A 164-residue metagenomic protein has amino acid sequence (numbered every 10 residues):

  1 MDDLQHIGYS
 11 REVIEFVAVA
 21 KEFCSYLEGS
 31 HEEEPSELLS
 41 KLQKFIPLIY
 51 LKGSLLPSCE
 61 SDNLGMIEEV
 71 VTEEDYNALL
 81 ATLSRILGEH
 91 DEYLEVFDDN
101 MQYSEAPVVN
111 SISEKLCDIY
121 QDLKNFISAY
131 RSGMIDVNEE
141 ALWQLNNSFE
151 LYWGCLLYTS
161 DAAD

Functional and structural regions predicted by a protein language model:
D2-Y9, V13: Extended, helix-rich scaffolding/adaptor regions
I14-V71: N-terminal interaction modules that seed assembly of large macromolecular complexes
E15-E22, K41-L48, A78, T82-R85 (+5 more regions): Charged, amphipathic alpha-helical oligomerization/scaffolding segments
S25-E28, L51-S61, G88-E95, K124-I135 (+1 more regions): Charged/polar positions within long, soluble alpha-helices
S54-N100: Heme-based O2/NO sensor domains and their adjacent alpha-helical segments, primarily globin folds but also including
H90-Y152: Amphipathic protein-protein interaction modules
Y158-D164: Conserved small/polar residues in nucleotide/adenosyl-binding loops
